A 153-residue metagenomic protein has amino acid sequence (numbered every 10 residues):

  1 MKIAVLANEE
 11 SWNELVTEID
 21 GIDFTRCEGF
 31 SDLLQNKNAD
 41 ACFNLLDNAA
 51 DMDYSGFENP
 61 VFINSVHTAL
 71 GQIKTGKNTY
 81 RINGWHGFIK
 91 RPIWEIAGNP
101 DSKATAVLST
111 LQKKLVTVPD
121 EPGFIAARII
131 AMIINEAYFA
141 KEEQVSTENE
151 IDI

Functional and structural regions predicted by a protein language model:
M1-K37: Short, charged N-terminal beta->alpha structural module
G21-R26, T79-R81, L115: Conserved beta-strand scaffold positions in the cores of enzyme catalytic domains, especially in NTP/NDP-utilizing
I22-V66: Rossmann-like NAD(P)-binding element
N48-D101, A106-Q112: Rossmann-fold NAD(P)-binding glycine/threonine-rich loop
K77-N78, P92-E121, I133-I153: Internal alpha-helical scaffold of NAD(P)-dependent oxidoreductase catalytic cores
F124: Acidic (Asp/Glu)-rich catalytic clusters
R128: Substrate-recognition/cap regions that form aromatic- and gly/pro-loop-enriched pockets for small-molecule ligands
